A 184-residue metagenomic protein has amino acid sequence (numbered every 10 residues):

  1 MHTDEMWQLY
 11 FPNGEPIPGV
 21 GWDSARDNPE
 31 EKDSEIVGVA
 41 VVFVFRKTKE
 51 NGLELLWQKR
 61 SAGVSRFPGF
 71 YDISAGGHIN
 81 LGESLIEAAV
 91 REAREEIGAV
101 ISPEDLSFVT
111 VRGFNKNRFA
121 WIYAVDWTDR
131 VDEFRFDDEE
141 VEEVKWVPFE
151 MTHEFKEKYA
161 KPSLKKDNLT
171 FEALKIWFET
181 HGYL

Functional and structural regions predicted by a protein language model:
M1, P18, G69-Y71, L81 (+2 more regions): Nudix hydrolase/Nudix homology domain
M1-E50: Acidic, metal-coordinating catalytic segment for phosphate/diphosphate chemistry, firing primarily on the Nudix
E5, G38-A40, A75, F119-W121 (+1 more regions): Residues that flank catalytic or metal-binding motifs in active/ligand-binding sites
E15, E50, G63, F114 (+1 more regions): Surface-exposed, flexible loop/turn segments at secondary-structure boundaries
W22-V39, N51-R91, E95: Conserved Nudix-box catalytic region and its N-terminal flanking loop in Nudix hydrolases and closely related
K47, R60-A62, G76, V111 (+1 more regions): Histidine- and/or cysteine-centered catalytic micro-motif in compact active-site loops
G98-I101, Y183: Helix N-cap/coil-helix junction residues
V100-V109: A short coil-to-beta-strand element that immediately follows conserved catalytic motifs
